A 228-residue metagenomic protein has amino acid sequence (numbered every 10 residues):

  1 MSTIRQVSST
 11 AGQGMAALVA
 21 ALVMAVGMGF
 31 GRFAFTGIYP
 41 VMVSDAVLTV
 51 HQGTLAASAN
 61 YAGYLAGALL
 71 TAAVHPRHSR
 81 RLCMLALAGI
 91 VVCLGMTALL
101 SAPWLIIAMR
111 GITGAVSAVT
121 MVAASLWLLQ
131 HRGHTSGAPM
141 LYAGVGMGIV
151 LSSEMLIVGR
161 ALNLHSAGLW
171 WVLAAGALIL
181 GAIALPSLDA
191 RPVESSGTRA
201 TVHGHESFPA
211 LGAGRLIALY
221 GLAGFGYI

Functional and structural regions predicted by a protein language model:
A11-P40, P209-Y227: Pair of pore-lining "gating" transmembrane helices in MFS-fold secondary transporters
V47, L99-L105, V116: Helix-breaking motifs and short loop linkers at transmembrane-helix boundaries and internal kinks in secondary membrane
N60-L65, G146-M147: Short hydrophobic/small-residue motifs within alpha-helical transmembrane segments of multi-pass transporter-like
G67-S79: Helix-to-loop junctions at the C-terminal end of transmembrane segments in multipass secondary transporters
A88-S101: C-terminal ends and interior cores of transmembrane alpha-helices in multi-pass membrane transporters/permeases
C93, W104-T113: Paired small-residue
P103-L105, H134-D189: Helix-loop-helix hairpin linking two adjacent transmembrane segments in secondary transporters
M109-V145: Cytoplasmic helix-loop-helix junction between adjacent transmembrane helices in 12-TM secondary transporters
